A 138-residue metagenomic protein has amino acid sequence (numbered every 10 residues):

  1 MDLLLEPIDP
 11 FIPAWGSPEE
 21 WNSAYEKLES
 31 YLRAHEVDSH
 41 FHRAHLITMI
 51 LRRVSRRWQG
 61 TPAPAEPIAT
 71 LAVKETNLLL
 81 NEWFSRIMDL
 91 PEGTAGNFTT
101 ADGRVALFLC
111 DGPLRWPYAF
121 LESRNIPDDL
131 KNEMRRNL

Functional and structural regions predicted by a protein language model:
M1-A34, R52-L138: Intrinsic, short, N-terminal disordered tails of RNA polymerase sigma-factor systems
H40-M49: Short, well-ordered alpha-helical segments that carry or flank key catalytic/ligand-binding motifs at enzyme/regulatory
